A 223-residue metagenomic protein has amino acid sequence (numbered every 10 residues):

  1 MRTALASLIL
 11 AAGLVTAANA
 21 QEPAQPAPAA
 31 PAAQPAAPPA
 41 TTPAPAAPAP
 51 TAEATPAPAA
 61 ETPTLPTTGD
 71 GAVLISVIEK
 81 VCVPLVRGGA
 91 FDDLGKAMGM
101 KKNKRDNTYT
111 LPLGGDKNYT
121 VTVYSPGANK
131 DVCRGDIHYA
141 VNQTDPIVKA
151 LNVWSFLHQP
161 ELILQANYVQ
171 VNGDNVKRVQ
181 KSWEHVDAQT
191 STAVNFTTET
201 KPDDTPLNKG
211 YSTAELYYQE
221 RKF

Functional and structural regions predicted by a protein language model:
M1-Q21: Sec-dependent N-terminal signal peptides
A20-G69, T200-L207, F223: Compositionally biased, proline/threonine/alanine/serine-rich low-complexity intrinsically disordered stretches
P50-A57, T67-N129: N-terminal secretory signal peptides
V86, D136-I137, T200: Extracellular/secretory pathway and lumenal proteins
R87-G89, Y139, Q189: Secreted/processed peptides and extracellular or luminal domains of membrane proteins
L113-G115, D136-Q143, A214-F223: Secondary-structure transition/turn motif
K117-H185: Long, charged/polar, surface-exposed segments that mediate recognition or autoinhibition
V179-F223: Glycine-rich, aromatic-bearing surface loops/beta-hairpins
